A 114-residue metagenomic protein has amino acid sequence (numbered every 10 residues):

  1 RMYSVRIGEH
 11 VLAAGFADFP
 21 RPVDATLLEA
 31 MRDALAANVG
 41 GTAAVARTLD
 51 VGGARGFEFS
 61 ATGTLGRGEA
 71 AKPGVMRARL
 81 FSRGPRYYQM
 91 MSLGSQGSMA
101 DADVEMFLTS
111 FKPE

Functional and structural regions predicted by a protein language model:
R1-M2, R32-R83: Signature of long, low-cysteine stretches enriched in small and polar/charged residues
R1-P22: Secretory pathway targeting signatures of secreted, lumenal, and periplasmic proteins
R6-V11, F81-Y87: Short, solvent-exposed coil/turn segments at beta-strand boundaries
G15, D24, E69-A71, A100-A102: Short acidic, gly/pro-rich beta-turn/loop elements at beta-sheet edges and active-site/ligand-binding grooves
F16, A61, M91-S92: Residue-level recognition of conserved beta-strand positions in structured domain cores
D18, T48-D50, M106, S110: Residue-level preference for alpha-helix termini and adjacent loops
F19-R21, G63-G66, S95-S98: Solvent-exposed loop/turn segments at secondary-structure junctions within structured extracellular/periplasmic domains
L27-T42, P85-E114: Surface-exposed amphipathic alpha-helical segments
